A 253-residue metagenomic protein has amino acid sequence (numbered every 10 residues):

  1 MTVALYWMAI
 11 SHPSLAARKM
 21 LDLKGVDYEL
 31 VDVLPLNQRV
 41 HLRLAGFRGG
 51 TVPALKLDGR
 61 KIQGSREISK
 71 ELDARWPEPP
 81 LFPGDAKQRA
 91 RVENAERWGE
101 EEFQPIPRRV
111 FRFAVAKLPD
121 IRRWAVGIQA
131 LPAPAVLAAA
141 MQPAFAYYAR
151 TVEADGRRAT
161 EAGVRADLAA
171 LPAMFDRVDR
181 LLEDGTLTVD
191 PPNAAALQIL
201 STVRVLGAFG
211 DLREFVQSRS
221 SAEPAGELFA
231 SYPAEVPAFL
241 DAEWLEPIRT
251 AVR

Functional and structural regions predicted by a protein language model:
M1-P134: GST-like domain detector, emphasizing the conserved glutathione-binding G-site in the N-terminal thioredoxin-like
V40-H41, E67, R91, I106 (+6 more regions): Exposed alpha-helical structural elements
S69, D73, E93-E96, E100 (+5 more regions): Non-transmembrane alpha-helical segments in soluble domains of secreted/periplasmic/extracellular proteins
E71, A95-W98, V110, A139 (+4 more regions): Residues that form generic nucleotide/phosphate-binding pockets
Q104-Q217: GST-like fold's C-terminal all-alpha helical module
Y148-D155, A238-R253: Long, charge-rich low-complexity segments
I199-E243: Short His-centered aromatic/hydrophobic patch
